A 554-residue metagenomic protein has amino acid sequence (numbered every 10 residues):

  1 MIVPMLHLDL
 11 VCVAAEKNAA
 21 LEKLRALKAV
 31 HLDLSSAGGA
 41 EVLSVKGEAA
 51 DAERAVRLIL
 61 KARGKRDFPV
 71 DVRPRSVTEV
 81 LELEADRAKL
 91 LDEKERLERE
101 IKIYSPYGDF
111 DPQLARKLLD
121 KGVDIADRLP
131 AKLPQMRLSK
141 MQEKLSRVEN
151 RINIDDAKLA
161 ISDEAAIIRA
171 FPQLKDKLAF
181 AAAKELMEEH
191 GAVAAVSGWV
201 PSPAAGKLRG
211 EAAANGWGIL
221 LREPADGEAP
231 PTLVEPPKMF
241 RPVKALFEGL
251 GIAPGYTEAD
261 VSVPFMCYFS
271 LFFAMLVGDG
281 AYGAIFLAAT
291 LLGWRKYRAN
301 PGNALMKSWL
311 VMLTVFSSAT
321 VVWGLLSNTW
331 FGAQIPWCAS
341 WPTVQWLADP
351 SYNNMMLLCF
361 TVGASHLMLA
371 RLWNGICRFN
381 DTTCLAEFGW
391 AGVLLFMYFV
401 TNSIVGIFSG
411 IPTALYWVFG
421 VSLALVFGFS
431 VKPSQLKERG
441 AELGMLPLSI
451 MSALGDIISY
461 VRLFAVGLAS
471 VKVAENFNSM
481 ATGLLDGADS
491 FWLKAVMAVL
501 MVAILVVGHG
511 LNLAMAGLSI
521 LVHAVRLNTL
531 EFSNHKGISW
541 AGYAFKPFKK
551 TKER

Functional and structural regions predicted by a protein language model:
M1-F265, G293, A299, M306-L310: Long, charged N-terminal accessory/stalk domains
M1-L6, N18-L21, R25-L32, L90 (+1 more regions): Conserved, carboxylate-rich catalytic/transport cores that coordinate ions
